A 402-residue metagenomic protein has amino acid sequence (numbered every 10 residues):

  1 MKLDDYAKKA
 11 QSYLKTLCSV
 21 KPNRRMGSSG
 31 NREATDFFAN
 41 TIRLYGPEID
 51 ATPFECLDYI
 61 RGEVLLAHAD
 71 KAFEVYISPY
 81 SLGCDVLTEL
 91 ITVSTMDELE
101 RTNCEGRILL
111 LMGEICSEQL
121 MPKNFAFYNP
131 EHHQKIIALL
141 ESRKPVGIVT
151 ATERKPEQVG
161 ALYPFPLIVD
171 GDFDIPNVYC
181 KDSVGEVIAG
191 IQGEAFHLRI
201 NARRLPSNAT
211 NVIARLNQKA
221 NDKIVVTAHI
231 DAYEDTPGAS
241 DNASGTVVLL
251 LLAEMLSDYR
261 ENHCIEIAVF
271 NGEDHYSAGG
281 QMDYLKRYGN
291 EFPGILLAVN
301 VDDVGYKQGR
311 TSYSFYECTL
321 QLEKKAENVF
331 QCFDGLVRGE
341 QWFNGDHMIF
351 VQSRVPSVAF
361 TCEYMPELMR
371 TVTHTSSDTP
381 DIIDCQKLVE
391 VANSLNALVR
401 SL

Functional and structural regions predicted by a protein language model:
M1-D4, V20-S29, P122-E131, K135-I136 (+5 more regions): Second-shell loop/turn segments in exported
K2-S29, Y45, T52-P53, K155-V169 (+3 more regions): N-terminal capping segment at the start of a domain
D4-K8, S12-L120: Noncatalytic luminal/extracellular "stalk/propeptide" segments of secretory-pathway proteins
H68-N103, Y163-A239, E254, D258 (+1 more regions): Soluble metallo-hydrolase cores and metallopeptidase-like ectodomains found primarily in the secretory/periplasmic
V75-V169, D174: Extracellular/luminal Protease-associated
I108-L111, G147-A151, N177, I213 (+7 more regions): Structural recognition of the beta-strand scaffold that forms the well-ordered cores of secreted hydrolase catalytic
P156, N208-N211, A232-K325, G339: Acidic/histidine-rich catalytic neighborhood of metal-dependent amide-processing enzymes
K307-L402: Active-site-adjacent substrate-binding region of metalloamidase/peptidase-like peptide-processing proteins
